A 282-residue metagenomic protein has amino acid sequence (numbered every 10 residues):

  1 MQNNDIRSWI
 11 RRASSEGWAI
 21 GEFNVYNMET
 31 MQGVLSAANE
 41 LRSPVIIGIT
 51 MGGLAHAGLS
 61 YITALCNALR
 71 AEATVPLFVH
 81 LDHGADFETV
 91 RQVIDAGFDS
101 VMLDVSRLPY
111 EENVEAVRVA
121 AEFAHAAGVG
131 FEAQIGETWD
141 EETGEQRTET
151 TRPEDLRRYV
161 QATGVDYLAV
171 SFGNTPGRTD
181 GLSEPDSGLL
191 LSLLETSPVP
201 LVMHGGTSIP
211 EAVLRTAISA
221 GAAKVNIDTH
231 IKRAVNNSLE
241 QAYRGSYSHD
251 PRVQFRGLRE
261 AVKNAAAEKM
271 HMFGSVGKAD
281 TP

Functional and structural regions predicted by a protein language model:
I6-E16, Y26-G53, S60-P76, G84-S197 (+5 more regions): Alpha/beta enzyme core
A55-R70, H249, E260-A267: Ligand-binding grooves and catalytic loops that recognize ribose/phosphate and carbohydrate rings, and esterified lipid
M203-G205: Thr-Gly-centered strand-to-loop micro-motif
E240-P282: Extended, intrinsically disordered, low-complexity segments
